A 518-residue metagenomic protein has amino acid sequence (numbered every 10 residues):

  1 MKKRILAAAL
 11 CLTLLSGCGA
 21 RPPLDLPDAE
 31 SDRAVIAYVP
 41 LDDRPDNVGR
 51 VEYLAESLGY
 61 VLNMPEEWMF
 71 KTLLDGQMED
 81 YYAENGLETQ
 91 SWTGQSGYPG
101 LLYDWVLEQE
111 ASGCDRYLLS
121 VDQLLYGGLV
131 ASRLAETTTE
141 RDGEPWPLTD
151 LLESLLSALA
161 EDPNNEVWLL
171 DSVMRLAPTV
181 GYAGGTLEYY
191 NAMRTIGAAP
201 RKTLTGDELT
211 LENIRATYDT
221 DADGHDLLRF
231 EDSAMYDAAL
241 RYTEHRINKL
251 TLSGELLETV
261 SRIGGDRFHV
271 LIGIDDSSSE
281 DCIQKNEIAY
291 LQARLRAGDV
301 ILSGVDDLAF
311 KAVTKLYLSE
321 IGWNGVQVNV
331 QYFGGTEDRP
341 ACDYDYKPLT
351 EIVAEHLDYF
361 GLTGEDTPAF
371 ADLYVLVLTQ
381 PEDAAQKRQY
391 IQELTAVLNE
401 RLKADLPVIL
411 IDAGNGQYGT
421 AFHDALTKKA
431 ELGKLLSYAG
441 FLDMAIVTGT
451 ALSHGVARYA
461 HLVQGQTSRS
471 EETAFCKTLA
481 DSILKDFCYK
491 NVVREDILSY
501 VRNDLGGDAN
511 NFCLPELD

Functional and structural regions predicted by a protein language model:
M1-R4, A8-A9: Positively charged n-region of N-terminal signal peptides that target proteins for export
L15-G17: C-terminal motif of bacterial Sec signal peptides marking the signal peptidase cleavage site
G19-D518: An N-terminal assembly and electron-transfer interface module characteristic of large anaerobic redox and radical
